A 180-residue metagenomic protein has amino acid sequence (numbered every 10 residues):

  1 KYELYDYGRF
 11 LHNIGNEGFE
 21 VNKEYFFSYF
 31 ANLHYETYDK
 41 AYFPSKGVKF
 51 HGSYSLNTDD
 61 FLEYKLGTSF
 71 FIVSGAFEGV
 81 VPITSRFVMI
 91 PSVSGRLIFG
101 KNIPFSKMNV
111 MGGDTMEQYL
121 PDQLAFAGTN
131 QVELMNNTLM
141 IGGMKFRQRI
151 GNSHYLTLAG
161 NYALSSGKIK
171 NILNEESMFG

Functional and structural regions predicted by a protein language model:
K1-G18, A31: Transmembrane beta-barrel wall of Gram-negative outer-membrane proteins
Y2-L4, F27, F71-V73, T138-M140 (+2 more regions): Transmembrane beta-barrel architecture of outer-membrane proteins
Y5, Y38-D39: Alpha-helix capping at helix-to-loop junctions
D6-H12, Y64, K101-V110, K168-I172: Outer-membrane beta-barrel and related beta-rich outer-membrane complex signature in Gram-negative bacteria
G18-F19, T37: A ubiquitous short alpha-helical element
Y29-H34, K40-G151: C-terminal outer-membrane beta-barrel translocator/porin domains of Gram-negative envelope proteins and their
K145-G180: C-terminal hydrophobic structural anchor segments that stabilize assembly/packing rather than catalytic chemistry
